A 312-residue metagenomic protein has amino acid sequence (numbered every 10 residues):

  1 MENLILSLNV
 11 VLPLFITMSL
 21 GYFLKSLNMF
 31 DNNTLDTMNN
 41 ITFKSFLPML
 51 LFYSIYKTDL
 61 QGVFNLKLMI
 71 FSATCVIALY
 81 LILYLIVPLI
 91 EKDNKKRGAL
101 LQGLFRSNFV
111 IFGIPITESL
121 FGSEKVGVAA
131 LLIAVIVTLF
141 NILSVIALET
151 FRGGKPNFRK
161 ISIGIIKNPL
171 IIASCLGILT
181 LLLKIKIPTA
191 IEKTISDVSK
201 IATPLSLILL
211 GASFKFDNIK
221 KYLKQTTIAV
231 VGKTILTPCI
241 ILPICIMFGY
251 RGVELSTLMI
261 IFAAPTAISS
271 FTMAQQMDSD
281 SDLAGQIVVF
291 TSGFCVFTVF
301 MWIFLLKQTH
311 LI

Functional and structural regions predicted by a protein language model:
M1-I312: Alpha-helical transmembrane segments of multi-pass small-molecule/ion transporters
